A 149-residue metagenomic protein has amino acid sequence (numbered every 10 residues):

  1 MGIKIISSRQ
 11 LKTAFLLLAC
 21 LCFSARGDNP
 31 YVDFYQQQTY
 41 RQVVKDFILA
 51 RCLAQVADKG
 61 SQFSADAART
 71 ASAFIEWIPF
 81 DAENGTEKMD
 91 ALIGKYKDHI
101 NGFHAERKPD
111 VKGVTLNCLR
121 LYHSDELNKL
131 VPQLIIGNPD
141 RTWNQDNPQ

Functional and structural regions predicted by a protein language model:
G2-A14: Bacterial N-terminal signal peptides that target proteins for export
K4, L18-C20, Q37-Q38: Short N-terminal alpha-helical targeting/association segments
K12-C22: Bacterial N-terminal signal peptides
L16-L18, I48, V114: Secretory pathway export signals and precursors
L21-F23, L53, L119: Secreted/luminal cysteine- and crosslink-motif detector
A25-G27: Boundary at the C-terminal end of the N-terminal hydrophobic targeting segment
V32-K95: Short N-proximal segments of mature Sec-exported proteins
A67-Q149: Compact alpha-helical subdomains of small soluble proteins
